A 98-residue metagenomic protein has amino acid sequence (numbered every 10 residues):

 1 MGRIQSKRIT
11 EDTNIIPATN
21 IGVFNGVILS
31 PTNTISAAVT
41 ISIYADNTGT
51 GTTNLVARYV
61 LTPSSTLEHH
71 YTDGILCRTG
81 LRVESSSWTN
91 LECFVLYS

Functional and structural regions predicted by a protein language model:
M1-G22, T32-N33, S85-S98: C-terminal interaction-tip segments
V23-F24, I28, V56: A broad structural signal for short, well-ordered beta-strand segments within beta-sheet-rich domains
N25-V27, G74-W88: Noncatalytic modules at the cell exterior or secretory-pathway interfaces, chiefly beta-strand-rich lectin/adhesion
I35-A57, C93-L96: Short, surface-exposed beta-strand/strand-loop-strand elements in extracellular ectodomains
V60-T66: Short proline/glycine- and polar residue-rich coil/turn motifs
T66-G74: Exposed aromatic-hydrophobic patches
